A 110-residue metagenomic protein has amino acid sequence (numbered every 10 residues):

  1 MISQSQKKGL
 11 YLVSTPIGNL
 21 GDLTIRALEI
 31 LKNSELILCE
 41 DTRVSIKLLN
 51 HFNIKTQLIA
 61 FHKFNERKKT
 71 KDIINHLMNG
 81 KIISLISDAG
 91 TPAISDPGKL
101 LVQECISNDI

Functional and structural regions predicted by a protein language model:
M1-F64: Glycine-rich, flexible N-terminal cofactor/catalytic loop recognition
D22-L23, L48-L49, T70, I94-P97: Short glycine-/acidic-enriched loop or helix-start segments at secondary-structure transitions that form or flank
N50-K55, I74, G98-K99: Glycine-rich loop at the start of a catalytic domain that most often binds anionic cofactors/ligands
I54, E66, M78-I82: Generic short alpha-helical segment signal, independent of protein family or function, capturing local helix propensity
N65-I74: Glycine-rich, highly charged phosphate/nucleotide-binding loops
M78-I110: Short glycine-cluster motifs
